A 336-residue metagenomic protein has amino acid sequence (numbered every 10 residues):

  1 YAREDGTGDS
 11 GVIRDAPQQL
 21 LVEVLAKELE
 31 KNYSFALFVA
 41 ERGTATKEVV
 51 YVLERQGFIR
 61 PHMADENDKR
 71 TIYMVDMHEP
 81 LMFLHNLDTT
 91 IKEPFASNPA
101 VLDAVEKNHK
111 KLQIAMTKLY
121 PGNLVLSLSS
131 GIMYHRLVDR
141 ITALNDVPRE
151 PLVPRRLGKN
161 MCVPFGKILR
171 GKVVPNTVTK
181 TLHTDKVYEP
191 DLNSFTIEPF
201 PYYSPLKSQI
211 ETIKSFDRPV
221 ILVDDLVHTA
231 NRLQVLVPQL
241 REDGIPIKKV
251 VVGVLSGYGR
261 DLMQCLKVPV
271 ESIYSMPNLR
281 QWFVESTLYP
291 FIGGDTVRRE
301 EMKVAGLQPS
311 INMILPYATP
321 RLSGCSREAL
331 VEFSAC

Functional and structural regions predicted by a protein language model:
Y1-C336: PRPP-associated nucleotide enzymes
